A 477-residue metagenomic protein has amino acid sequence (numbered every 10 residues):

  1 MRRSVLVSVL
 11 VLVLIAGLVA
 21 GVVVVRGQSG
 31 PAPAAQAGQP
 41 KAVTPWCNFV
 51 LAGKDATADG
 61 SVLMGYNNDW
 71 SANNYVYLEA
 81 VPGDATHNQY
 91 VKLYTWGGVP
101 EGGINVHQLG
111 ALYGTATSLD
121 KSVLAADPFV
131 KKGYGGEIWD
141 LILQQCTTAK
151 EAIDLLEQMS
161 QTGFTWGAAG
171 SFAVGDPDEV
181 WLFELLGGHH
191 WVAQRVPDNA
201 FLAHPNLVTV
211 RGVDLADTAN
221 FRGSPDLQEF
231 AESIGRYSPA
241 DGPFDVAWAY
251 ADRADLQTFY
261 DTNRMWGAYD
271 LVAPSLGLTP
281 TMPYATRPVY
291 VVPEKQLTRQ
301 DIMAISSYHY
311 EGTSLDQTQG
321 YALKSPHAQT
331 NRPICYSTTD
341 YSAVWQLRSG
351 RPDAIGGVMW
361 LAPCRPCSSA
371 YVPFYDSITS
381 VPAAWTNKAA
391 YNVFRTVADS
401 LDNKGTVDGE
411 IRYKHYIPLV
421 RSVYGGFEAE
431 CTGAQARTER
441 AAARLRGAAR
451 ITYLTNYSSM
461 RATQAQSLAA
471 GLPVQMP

Functional and structural regions predicted by a protein language model:
M1-S4, L10: Positively charged n-region of N-terminal signal peptides that target proteins for export
V9-G17: Bacterial N-terminal signal peptides
V19-A37: Sec-dependent signal peptide cleavage junction
G38-G135, I153-T279, Y284-V292: A contiguous strand-loop segment
W139-Q145: Short, well-ordered beta-strand elements within core beta-sheets of diverse protein domains
M265, D270-A328, R332-S337, T438: Accessory, solvent-exposed terminal regions and/or long lumenal/extracellular loops of proteins
L315-A442: Substrate-recognition/cap regions that form aromatic- and gly/pro-loop-enriched pockets for small-molecule ligands
V420-P477: Histidine-centered catalytic/metal-binding microenvironments
